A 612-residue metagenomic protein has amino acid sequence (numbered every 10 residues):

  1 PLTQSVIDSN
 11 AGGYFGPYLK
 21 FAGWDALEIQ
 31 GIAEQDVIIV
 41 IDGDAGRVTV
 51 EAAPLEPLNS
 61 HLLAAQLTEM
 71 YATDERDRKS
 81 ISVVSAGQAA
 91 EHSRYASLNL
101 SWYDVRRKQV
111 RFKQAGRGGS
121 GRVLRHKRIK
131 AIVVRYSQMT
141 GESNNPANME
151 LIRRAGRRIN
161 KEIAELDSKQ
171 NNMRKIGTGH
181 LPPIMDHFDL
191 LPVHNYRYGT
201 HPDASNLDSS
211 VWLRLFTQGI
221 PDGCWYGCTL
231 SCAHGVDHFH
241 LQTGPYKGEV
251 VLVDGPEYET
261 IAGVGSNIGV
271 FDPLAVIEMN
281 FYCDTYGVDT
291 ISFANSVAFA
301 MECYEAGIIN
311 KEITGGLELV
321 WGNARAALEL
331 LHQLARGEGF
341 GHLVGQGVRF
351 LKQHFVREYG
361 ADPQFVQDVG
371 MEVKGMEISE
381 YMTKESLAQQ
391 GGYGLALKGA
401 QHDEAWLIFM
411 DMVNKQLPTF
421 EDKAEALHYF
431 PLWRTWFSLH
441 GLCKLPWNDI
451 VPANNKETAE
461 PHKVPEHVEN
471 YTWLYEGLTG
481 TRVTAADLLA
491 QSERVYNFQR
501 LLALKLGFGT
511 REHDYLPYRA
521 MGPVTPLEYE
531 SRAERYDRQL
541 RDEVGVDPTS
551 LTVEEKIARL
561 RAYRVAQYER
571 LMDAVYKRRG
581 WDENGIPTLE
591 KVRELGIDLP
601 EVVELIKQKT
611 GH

Functional and structural regions predicted by a protein language model:
P1, T68-H612: Extended C-terminal regions of large enzymes
P1-I29, T49-I81, A86: Glycine-rich, N-terminal phosphate-binding loop and its surrounding beta-alpha-beta segment
G13-G46, H126-E142, D289-I291, S296: Glycine-rich phosphate/pyrophosphate-binding loops and their adjacent beta-strand/loop elements at enzyme active sites
I41-P54, V603-L605, K609-H612: Long, continuous compositionally biased terminal/linker segments
D44-V48, S60, R154: Compact, glycine/acidic-enriched structural inserts
